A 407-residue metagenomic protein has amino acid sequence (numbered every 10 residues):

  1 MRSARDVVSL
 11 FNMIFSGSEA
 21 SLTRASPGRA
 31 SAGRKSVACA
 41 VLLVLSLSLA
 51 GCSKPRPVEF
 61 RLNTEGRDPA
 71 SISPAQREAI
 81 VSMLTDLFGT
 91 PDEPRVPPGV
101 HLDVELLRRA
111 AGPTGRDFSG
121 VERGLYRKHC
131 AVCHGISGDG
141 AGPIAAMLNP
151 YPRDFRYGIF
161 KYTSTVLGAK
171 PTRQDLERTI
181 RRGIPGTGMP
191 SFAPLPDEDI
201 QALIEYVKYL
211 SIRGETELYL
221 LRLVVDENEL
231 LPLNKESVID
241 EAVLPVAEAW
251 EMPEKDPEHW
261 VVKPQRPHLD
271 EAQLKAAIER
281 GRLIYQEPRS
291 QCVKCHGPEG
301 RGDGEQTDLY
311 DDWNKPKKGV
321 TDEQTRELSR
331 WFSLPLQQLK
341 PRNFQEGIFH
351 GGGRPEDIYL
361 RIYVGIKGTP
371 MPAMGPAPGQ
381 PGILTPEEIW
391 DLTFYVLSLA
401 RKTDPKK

Functional and structural regions predicted by a protein language model:
M1-G33: N-terminal secretory signal peptides that target proteins for export/translocation
R34-V44: Sec-dependent N-terminal signal peptides
S48-G51: C-terminal motif of bacterial Sec signal peptides marking the signal peptidase cleavage site
S53-P55: Bacterial signal peptide processing site
L62-T85, A146-A193, I200-V207, E236-S237 (+2 more regions): Extracytoplasmic electron-transfer domains, predominantly the class I c-type cytochrome c fold
R67-L125, E236-E287, R301: Electrostatic cytochrome c docking/interface patches
G115-G135, H259, Q273-R301, E305-D322 (+1 more regions): Sequence/structural segment immediately N-terminal to covalent heme-attachment motifs in c-type and related
S237-A276, R280, G300-K315, G319-Q338 (+3 more regions): Extracellular/periplasmic ectodomains of large secreted or surface enzymes and adhesion receptors
